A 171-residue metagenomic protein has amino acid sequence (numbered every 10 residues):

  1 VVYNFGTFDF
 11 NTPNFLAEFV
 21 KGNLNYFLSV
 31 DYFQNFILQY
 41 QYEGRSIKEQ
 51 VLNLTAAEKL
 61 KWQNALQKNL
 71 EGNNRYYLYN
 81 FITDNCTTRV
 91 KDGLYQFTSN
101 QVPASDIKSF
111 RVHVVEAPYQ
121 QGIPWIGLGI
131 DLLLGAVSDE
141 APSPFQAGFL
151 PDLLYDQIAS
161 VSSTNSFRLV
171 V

Functional and structural regions predicted by a protein language model:
V1-R45: Glycine-rich catalytic cores of cysteine/serine-nucleophile enzymes that process amide/ester linkages in cell-envelope
G6-F10, A57, V137: Generic structural motif
Y32, T55, S109-R111: Helix N-cap and loop-to-helix transition residues
Q39-K48, Q67-R75: Acidic/histidine-rich, surface-exposed loop or edge segments in extracytoplasmic proteins
V51: Glycine-rich phosphate-binding "P-loop"
L54-Q67: A structural motif
K68-V171: Activation targets extended, charge/polar-rich intrinsically disordered C-terminal tails
